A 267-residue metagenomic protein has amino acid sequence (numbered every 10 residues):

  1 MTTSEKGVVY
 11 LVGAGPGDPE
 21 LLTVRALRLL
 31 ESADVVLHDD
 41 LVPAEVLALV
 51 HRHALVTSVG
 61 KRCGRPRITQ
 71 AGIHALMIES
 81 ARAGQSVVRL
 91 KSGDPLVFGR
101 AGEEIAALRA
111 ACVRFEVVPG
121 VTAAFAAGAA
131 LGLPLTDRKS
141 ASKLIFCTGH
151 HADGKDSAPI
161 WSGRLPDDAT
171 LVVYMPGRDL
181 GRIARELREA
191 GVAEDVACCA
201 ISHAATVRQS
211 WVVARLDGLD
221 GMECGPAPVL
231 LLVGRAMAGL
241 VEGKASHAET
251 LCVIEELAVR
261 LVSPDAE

Functional and structural regions predicted by a protein language model:
M1-P19, V24-V118, G218-P226: Class I S-adenosyl-L-methionine
K6-V9, R82-V87, R100, K143 (+2 more regions): A contiguous loop/helix-start segment that scaffolds small-molecule binding in enzyme catalytic cores
P16, L41-P43, V59-P66, V121-A123 (+3 more regions): Short, acidic/turn-prone active-site loops that include or flank metal/cofactor- and phosphate-binding residues
E45-V46, G99, F125-A126, R182-I183: Phosphate- and divalent-cation-binding pockets in alpha/beta enzyme and binding domains that engage nucleotide-derived
A54-K61, C112-E116, L135-S142, G191-A200: Short hydrophobic/aromatic-enriched beta-strand-loop microsegments
I73, P119, A123, D179: Catalytic-loop motifs flanking and including active-site residues across diverse enzymes
D94-D167, S210-V213: Class I SAM-dependent methyltransferase SAM-binding "motif I" and its flanking Rossmann-like core
